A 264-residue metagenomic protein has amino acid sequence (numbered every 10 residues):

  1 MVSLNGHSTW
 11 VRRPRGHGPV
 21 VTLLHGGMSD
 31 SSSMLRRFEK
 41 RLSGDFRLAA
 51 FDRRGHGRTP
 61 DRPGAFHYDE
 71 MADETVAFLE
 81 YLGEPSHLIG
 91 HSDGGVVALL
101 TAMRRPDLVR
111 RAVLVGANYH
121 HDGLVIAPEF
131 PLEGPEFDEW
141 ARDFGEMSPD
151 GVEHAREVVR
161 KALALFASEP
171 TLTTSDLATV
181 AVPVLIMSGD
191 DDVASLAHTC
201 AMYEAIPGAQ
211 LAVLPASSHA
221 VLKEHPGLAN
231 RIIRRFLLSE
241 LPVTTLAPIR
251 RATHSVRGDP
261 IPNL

Functional and structural regions predicted by a protein language model:
H7-R58: Conserved HGGG/HGGXW glycine-rich cap/lid loop of the alpha/beta-hydrolase fold
R36, K40-S43, A49-I89: Active-site loop/oxyanion-hole signature of alpha/beta-hydrolase fold enzymes
V96-R104, L108-R142: Flexible "cap/lid" loop of the alpha/beta hydrolase fold
R160-D176: Active-site nucleophile elbow and catalytic-triad environment of alpha/beta-hydrolase enzymes
V180, I186-S188: Short beta-strand/loop motif that positions the catalytic acidic residue of the alpha/beta-hydrolase fold
V193-H198: Conserved alpha/beta-hydrolase "acid-adjacent" motif
T199, Y203-A220: Catalytic histidine neighborhood in serine/cysteine hydrolases with alpha/beta-hydrolase-type architecture
P215-L264: Catalytic active-site module of serine/aspartate enzymes centered on a nucleophile-bearing elbow/loop
